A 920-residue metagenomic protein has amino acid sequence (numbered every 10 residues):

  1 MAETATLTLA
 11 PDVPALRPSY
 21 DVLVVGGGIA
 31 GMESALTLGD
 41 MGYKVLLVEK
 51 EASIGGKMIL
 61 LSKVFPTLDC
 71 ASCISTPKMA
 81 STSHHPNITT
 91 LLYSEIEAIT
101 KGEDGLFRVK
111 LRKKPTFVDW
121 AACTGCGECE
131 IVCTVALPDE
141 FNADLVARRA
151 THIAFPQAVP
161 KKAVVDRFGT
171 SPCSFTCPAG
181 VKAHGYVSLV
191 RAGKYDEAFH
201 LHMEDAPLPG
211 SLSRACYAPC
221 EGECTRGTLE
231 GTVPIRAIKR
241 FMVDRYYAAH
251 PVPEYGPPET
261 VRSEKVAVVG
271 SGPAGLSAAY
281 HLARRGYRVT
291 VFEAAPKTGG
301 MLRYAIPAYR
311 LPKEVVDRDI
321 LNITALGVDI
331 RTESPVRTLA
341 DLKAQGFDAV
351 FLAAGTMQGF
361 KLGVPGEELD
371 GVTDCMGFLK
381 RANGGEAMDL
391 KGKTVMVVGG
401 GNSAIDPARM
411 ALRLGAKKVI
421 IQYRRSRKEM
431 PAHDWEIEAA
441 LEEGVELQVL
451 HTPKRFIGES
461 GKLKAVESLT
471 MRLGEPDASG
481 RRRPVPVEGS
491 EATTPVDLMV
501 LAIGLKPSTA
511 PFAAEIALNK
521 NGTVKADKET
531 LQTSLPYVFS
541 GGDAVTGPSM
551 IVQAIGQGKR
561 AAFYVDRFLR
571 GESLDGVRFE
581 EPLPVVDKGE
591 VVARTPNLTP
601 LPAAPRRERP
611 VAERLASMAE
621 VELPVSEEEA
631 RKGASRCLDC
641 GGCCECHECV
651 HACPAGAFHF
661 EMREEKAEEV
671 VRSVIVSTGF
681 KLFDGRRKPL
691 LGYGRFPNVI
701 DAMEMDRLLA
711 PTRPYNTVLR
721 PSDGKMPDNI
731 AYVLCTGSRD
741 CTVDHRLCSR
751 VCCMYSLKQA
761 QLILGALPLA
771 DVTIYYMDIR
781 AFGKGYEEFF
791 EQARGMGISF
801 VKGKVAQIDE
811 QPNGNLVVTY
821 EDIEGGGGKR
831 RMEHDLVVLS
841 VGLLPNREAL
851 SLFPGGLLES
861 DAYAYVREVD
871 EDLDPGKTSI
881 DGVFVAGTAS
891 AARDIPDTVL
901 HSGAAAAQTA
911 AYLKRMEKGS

Functional and structural regions predicted by a protein language model:
A2-V13, E51-P77, L91-A122, T134-P172 (+13 more regions): Non-heme iron-sulfur electron-transfer modules
T8-L9, D139-K161, E368-K393, P476-P548 (+7 more regions): FAD-site-proximal beta/loop scaffold in flavoenzymes
S19-D21, Y93, W120, R262-K265 (+7 more regions): Phosphate-coordination loops involved in phosphoryl transfer and adenosine-cofactor binding
Y20-H84, R149-I153, P172, P178-A192 (+15 more regions): Beta1-alpha1 glycine-rich phosphate/pyrophosphate-binding loop at the start of Rossmann-like nucleotide-binding domains
P77-D119, P312-K361, T373-K391, R413-N521 (+4 more regions): A Rossmann-like FAD-binding core segment of flavoenzymes
C123-C129, C133, C173, C177-P178 (+6 more regions): Short cysteine clusters
K391-R425, R483-L498, G522, T530-L531 (+9 more regions): Long hydrophobic segments that form regular secondary structure
P407, A544-L569, V743-Y755, A886-M916: A conserved FAD-binding loop/helix module that cradles the flavin
